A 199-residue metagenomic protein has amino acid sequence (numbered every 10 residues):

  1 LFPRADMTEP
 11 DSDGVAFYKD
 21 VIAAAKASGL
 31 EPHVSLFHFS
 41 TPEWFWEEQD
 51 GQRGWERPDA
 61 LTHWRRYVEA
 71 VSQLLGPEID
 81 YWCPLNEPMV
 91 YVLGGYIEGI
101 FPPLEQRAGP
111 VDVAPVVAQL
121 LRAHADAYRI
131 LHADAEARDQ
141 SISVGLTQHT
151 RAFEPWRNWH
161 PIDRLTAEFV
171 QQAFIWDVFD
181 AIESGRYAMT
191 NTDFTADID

Functional and structural regions predicted by a protein language model:
L1-Y18: Active-site-adjacent substrate/metal-binding segments within catalytic domains of carbohydrate-active enzymes
I22-D199: Active-site region of glycoside hydrolase catalytic domains
